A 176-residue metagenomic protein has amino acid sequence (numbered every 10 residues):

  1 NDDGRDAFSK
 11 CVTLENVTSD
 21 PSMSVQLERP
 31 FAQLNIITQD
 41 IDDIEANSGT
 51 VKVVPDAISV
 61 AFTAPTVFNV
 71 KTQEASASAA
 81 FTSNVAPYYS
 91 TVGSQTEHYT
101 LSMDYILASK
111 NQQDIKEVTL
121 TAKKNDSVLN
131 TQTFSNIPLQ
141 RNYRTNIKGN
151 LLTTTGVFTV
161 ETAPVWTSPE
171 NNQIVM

Functional and structural regions predicted by a protein language model:
N1-N35, Q39-D42: Short, low-hydrophobicity acidic/polar segments
N1-R5, L14, M103, Q113 (+2 more regions): Intrinsic disorder/low-complexity signal
C11, Y143-R144: Generic recognition of cysteine residues
M23, L34, V118-L120, I147: Hydrophobic residues positioned within well-ordered beta-strands of beta-sheet architectures
T38-D42, K124, L151: A mature extracytoplasmic/lumenal domain signature
D43-Y143, S168-M176: Tryptophan-paired
N146, N150-M176: Intrinsically disordered, low-complexity repeat and linker tracts
